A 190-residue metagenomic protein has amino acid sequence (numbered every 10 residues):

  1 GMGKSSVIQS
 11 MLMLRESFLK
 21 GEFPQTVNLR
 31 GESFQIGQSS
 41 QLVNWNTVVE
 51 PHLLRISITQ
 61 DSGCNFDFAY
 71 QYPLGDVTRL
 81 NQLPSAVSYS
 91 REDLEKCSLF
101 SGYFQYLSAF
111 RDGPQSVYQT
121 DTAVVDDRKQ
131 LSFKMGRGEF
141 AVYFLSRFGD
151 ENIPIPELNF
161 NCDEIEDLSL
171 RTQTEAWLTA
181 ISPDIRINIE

Functional and structural regions predicted by a protein language model:
G1-L19: Pre-Walker A-like glycine/lysine-rich segment at the N-terminus of P-loop NTPase domains
S17-E190: Phosphate-coordinating catalytic segments in nucleotide- and nucleic-acid-processing enzymes
